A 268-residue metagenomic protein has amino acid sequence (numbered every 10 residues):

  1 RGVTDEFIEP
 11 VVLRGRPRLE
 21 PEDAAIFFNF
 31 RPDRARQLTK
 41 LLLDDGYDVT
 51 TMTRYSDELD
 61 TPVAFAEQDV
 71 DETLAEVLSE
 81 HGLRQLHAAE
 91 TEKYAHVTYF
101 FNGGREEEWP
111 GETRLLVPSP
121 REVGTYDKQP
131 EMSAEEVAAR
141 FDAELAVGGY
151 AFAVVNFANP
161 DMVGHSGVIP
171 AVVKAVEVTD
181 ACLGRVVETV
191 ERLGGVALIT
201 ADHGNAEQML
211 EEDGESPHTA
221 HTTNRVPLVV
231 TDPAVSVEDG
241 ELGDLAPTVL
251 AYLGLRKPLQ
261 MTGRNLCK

Functional and structural regions predicted by a protein language model:
R1-K268: Feature captures the catalytic ectodomains and active-site-proximal regions of enzymes that hydrolyze or transfer
